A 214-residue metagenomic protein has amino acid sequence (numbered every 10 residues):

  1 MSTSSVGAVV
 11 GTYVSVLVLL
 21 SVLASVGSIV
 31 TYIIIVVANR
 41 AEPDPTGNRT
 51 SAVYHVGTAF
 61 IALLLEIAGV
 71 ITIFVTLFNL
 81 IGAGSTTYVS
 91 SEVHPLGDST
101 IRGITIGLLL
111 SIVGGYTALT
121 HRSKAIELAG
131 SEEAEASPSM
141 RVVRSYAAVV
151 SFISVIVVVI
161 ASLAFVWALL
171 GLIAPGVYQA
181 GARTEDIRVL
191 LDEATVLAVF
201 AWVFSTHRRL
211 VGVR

Functional and structural regions predicted by a protein language model:
M1-R214: Hydrophobic/aromatic interaction determinants used to assemble and anchor large protein complexes
